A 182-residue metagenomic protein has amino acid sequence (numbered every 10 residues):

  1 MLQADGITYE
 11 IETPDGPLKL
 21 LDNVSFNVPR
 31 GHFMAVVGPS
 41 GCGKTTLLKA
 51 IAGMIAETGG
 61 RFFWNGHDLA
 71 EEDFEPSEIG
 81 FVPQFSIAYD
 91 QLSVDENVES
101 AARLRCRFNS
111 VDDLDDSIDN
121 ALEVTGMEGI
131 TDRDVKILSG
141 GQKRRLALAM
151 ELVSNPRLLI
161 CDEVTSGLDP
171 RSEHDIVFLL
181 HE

Functional and structural regions predicted by a protein language model:
V37-P39: The feature captures the beta-strand-to-loop junction immediately N-terminal to the Walker
A52: Helix-to-loop junction immediately C-terminal to a conserved catalytic motif
F85, D90-R107, S117: Q-loop/switch helix immediately C-terminal to the Walker
D113-I130: Conserved ABC ATPase "signature" region
D134-L138: Conserved ABC ATPase signature
L148, I176: Hydrophobic anchor residue at the start of the ABC signature
E151-L152: ABC ATPase C-loop
L159-D162: Catalytic Walker B motif of ABC-type/P-loop ATPase nucleotide-binding domains
